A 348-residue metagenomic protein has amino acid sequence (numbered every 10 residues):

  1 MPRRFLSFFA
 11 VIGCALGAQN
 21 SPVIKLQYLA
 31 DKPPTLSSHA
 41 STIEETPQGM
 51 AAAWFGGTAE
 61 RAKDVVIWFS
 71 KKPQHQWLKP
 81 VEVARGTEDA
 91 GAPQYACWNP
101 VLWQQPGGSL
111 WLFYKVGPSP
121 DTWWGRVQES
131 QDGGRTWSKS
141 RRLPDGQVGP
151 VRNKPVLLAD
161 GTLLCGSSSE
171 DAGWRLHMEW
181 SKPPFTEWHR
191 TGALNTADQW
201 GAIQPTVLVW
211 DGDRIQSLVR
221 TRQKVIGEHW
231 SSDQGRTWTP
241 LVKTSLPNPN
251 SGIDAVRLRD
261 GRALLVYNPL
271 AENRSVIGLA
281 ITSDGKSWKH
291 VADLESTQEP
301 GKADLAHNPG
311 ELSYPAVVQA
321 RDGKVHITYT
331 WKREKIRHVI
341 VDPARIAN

Functional and structural regions predicted by a protein language model:
M1-R4: Positively charged n-region of N-terminal signal peptides that target proteins for export
L6-A15: Bacterial N-terminal signal peptides
Q19-N348: Asp-box/BNR beta-propeller blade signature and adjacent active/binding-site loops in extracellular glycan-interacting
